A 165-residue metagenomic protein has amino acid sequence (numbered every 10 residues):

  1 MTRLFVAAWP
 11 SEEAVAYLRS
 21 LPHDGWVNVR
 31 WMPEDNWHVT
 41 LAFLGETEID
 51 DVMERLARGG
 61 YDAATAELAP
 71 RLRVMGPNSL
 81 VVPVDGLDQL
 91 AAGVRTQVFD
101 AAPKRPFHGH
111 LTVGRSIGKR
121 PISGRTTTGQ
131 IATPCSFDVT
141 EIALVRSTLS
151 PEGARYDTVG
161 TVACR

Functional and structural regions predicted by a protein language model:
M1-R165: Histidine-dependent nucleotide/RNA phosphoesterase domain, centered on the 2H-phosphoesterase fold with its duplicated
